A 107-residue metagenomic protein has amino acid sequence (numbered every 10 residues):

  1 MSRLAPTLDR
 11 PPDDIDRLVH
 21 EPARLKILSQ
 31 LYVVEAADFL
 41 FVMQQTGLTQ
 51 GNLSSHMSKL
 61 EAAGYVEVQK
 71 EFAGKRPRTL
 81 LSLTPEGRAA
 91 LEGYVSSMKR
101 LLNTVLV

Functional and structural regions predicted by a protein language model:
M1-P12, S29, A89-V107: Amphipathic alpha-helical dimerization/coiled-coil segments that flank or bridge DNA-binding/regulatory modules
P11-N52, A73-S82: N-terminal helix-turn-helix DNA-binding core of bacterial DNA-binding proteins
M57-S58: Short, hydrophobic-biased segments on the C-terminal half of alpha helices that form "recognition helices"
G64: Glycine-centered, phosphate/nucleic-acid-interacting loop/turn motifs that mediate DNA/RNA or nucleotide
V68: Short beta-strand "wing" residues that participate in macromolecule-binding interfaces
A73-M98: Basic, amphipathic "hinge/linker" alpha-helix immediately C-terminal to the N-terminal HTH DNA-binding motif
